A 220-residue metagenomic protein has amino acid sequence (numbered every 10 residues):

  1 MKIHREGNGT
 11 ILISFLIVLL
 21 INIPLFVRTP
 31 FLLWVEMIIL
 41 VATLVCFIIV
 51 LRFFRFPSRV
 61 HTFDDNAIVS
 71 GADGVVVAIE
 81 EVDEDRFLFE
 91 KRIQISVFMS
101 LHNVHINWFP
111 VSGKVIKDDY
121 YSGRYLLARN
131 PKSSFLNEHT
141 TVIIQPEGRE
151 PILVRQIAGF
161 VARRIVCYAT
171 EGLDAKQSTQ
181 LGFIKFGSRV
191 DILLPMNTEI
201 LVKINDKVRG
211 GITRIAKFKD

Functional and structural regions predicted by a protein language model:
M1-D220: Contiguous, well-folded functional domains in the mature portion of proteins
